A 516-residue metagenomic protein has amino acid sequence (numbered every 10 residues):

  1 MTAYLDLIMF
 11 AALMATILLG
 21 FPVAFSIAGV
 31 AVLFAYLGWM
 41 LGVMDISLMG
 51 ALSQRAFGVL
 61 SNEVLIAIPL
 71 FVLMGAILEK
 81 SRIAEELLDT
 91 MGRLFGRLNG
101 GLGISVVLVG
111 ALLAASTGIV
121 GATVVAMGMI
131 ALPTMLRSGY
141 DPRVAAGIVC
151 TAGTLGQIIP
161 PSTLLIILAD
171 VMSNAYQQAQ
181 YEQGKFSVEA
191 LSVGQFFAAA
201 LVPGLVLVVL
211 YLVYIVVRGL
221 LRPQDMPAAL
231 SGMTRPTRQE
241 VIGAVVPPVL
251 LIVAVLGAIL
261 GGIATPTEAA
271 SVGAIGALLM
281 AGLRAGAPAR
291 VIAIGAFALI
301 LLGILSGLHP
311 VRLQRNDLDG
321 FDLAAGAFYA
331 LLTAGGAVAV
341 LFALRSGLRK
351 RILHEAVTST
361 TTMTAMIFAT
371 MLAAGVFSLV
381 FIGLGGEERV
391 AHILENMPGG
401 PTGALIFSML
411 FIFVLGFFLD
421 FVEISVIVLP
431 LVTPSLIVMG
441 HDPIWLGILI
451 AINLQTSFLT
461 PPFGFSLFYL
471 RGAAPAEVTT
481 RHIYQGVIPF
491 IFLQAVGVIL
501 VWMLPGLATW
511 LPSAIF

Functional and structural regions predicted by a protein language model:
M1-F516: Alpha-helical transmembrane segments of multi-pass membrane transport proteins
